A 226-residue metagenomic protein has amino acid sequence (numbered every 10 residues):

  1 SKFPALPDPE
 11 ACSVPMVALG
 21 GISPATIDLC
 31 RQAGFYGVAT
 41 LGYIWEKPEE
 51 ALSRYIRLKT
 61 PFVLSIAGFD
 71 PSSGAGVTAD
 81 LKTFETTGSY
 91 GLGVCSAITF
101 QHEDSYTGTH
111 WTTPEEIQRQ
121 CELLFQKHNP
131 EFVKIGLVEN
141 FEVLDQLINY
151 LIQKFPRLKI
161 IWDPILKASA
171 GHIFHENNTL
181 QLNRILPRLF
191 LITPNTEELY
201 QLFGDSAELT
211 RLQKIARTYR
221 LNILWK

Functional and structural regions predicted by a protein language model:
S1-A5, I27-L58, L92-F100: Glycine-rich phosphate-binding active-site loops on the catalytic face of alpha/beta enzymes
E10-L19, P61, R157-I160: Short beta-strand/loop segments at the ligand-binding rim of alpha/beta enzyme cores
V14-A25, G76: Glycine-rich beta-to-alpha transition loops that act as phosphate-gripper elements at the mouths of alpha/beta enzyme
M16-G20, V38-T40, G91-G93, I160-W162 (+2 more regions): Hydrophobic faces of well-ordered beta-strands that scaffold small-molecule active sites in alpha/beta enzyme cores
Q32-G34, T87, T218: Structural motif
T60-S65, L81-S169: Conserved N-terminal subdomain of the carbohydrate kinase-like
I66-G74: Short, glycine-rich nucleotide/cofactor-binding loops
I173-K226: Conserved phosphate/ATP/ADP-binding segment of small-molecule kinases
